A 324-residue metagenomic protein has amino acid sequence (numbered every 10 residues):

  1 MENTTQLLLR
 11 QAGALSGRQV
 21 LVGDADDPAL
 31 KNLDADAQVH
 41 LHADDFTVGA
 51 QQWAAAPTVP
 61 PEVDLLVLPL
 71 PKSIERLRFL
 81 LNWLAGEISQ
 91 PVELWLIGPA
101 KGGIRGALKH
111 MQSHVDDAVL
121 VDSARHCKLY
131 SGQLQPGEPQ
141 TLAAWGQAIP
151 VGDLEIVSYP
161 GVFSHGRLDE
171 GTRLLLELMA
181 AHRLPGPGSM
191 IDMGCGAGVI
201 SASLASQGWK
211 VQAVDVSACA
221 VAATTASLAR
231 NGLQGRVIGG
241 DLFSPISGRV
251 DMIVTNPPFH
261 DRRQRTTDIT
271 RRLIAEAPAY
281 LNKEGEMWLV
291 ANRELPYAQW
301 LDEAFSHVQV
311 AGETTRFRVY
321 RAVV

Functional and structural regions predicted by a protein language model:
M1-A50, E170-T255: Conserved SAM/SAH cofactor-binding pocket of Class I
A50-N82, G86-S89: Non-catalytic nucleic-acid substrate-recognition regions in nucleic-acid-modifying enzymes
A54-A55, I238-G240, A291: Short loop/edge segments at beta-strand edges and connector loops that shape dinucleotide/nucleotide cofactor-binding
L65-E75, M193-I200, V250-R263: Conserved proline-anchored active-site loop of SAM-dependent methyltransferases that bridges a beta-strand
I74-V151: N-terminal auxiliary segments of SAM/dcSAM-dependent transferases
L81, L94-D116, D122-S123, Q264-V323: Conserved Class I SAM-dependent methyltransferase catalytic core
E87-I88, R183, I246, L281: A generic alpha-to-beta junction signature in SAM-dependent methyltransferases
R125-P187: SAM-dependent Rossmann-like transferase core, predominantly class I methyltransferases with a strong bias toward
